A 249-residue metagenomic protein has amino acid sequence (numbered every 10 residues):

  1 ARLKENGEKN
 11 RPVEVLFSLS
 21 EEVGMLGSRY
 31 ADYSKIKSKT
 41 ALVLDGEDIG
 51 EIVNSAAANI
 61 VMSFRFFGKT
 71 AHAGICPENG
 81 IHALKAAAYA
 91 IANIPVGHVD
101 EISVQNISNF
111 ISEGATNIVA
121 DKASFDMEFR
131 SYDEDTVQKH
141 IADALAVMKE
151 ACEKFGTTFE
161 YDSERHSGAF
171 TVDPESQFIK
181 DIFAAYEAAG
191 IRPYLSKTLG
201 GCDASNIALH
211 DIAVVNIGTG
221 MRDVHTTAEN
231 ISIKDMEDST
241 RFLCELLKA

Functional and structural regions predicted by a protein language model:
A1-E22, I60-F66, H72-G97, M127 (+2 more regions): Alpha-helical metal-binding/catalytic segments enriched in His/Glu/Asp
A1-N59, I107, T116-N117, F125-E128: Acidic/histidine-rich catalytic neighborhood of metal-dependent amide-processing enzymes
E51-I52, A71-E78, E113-G114, A169: A short glycine-threonine-serine/GTX helix/turn-capping micro-motif
F66, A123-S131, D162-R165: Short, hydrophobic beta-strand segments
T70-A71, F129-T136: A generic structural motif
C76-I111, I118, D135-T158: Acidic-enriched catalytic cores of C-N bond-cleaving enzymes acting on peptides and small amides
K85-D100, I141, T158, H166-V215: Active-site-adjacent substrate-binding region of metalloamidase/peptidase-like peptide-processing proteins
F110, D121, R192-E245: Zn-dependent metallopeptidase/amidohydrolase metal-coordination segment
